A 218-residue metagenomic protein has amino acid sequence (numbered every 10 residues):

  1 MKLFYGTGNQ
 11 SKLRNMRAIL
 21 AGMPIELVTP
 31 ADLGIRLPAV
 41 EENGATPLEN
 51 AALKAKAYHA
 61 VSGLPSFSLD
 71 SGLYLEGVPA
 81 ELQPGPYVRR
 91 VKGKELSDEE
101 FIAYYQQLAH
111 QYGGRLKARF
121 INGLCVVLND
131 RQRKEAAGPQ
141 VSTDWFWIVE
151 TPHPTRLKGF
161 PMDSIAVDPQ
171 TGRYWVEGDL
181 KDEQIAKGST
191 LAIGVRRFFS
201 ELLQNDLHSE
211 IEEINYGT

Functional and structural regions predicted by a protein language model:
K2-F4, S11-T218: Anionic-ligand binding patches
